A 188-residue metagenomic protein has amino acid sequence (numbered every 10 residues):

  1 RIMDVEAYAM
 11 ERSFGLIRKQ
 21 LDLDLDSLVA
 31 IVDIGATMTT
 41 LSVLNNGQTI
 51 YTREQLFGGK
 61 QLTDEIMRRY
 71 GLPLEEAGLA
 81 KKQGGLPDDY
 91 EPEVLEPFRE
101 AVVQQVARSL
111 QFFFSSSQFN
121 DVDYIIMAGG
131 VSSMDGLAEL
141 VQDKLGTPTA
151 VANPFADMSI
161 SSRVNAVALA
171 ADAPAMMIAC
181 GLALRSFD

Functional and structural regions predicted by a protein language model:
R1-D188: Hydrophobic/aromatic-enriched cytosolic interaction surfaces used to assemble or bind macromolecules
